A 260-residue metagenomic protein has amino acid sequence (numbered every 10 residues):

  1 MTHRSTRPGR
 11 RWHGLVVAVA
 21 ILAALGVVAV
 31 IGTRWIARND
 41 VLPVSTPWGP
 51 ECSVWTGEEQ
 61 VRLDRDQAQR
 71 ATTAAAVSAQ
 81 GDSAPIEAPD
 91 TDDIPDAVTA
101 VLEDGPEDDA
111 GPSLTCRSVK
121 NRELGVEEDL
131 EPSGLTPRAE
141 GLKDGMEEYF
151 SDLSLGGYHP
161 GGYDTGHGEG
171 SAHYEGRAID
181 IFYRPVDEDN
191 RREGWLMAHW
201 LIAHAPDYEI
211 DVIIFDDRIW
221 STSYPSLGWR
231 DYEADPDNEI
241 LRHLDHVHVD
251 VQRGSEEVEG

Functional and structural regions predicted by a protein language model:
M1-T91: N-terminal secretion targeting segments of exported proteins
H3-S5, H167-Y174, N238-D250: Histidine-centered active-site/metal-ligand motif
R7, G168, Y224-L227: Alpha-helical structural elements
A71-A205, I210-D211, F215-R218: Secreted/periplasmic proteins that engage bacterial cell-wall peptidoglycan
P185-G260: Catalytic cores and adjacent binding grooves of peptidoglycan-active enzymes
